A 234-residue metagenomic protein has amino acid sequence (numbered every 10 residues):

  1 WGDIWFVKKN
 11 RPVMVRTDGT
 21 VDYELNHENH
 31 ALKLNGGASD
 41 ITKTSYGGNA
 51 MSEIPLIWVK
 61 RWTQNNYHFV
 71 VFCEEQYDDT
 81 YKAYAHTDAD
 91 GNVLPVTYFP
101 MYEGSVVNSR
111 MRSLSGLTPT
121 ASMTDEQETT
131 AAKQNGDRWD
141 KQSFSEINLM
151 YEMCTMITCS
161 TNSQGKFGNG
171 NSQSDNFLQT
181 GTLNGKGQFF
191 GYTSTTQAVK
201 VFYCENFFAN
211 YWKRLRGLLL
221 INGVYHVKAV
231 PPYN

Functional and structural regions predicted by a protein language model:
W1, K60-N65, F69-V70, R216-L218 (+1 more regions): Extracellular, surface-exposed passenger/stalk and repeat segments of large secreted bacterial proteins
W1-E53, V59-R61, W139: GGW-centered surface loops in extracellular recognition modules
I41, S45-G48, E74-F207: Short aromatic-cysteine micro-motif
A50-I57, F208-N210, L215-G217: Conserved SET/PR-domain catalytic core that frames the SAM/AdoMet-binding pocket
I57-V59, E103-V106, L218-L219: Acidic glycine-/aspartate-rich tracts in secreted/extracellular proteins
R61-W62, V107-N108, N148-Y151, K213 (+1 more regions): Short catalytic/ligand-binding loop motif for oxyanion handling, primarily in non-cytosolic enzymes, centered on
N66-Q76, G223-P231: Short Gly/aromatic-enriched secondary-structure transition segments
W212-N234: Surface-exposed recognition segments
